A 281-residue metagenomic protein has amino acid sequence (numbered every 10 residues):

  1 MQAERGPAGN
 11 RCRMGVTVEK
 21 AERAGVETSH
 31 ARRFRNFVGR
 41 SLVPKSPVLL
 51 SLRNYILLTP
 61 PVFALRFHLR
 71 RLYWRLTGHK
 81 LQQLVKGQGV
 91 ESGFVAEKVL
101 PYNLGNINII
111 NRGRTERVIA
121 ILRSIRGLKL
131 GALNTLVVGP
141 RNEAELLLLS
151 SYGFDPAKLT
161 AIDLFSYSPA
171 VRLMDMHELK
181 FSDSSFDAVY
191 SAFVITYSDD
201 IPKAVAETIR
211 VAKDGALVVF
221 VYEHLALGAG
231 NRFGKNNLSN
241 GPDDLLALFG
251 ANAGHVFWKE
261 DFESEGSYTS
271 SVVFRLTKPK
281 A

Functional and structural regions predicted by a protein language model:
L65-L128: Class I SAM-dependent methyltransferase Rossmann-like catalytic core, especially the SAM/SAH-binding loop
N134-E178: Class I SAM-dependent methyltransferase SAM/SAH-binding core
H177-V189: A short acidic, Gly/Pro-enriched loop at the edge of an enzyme's catalytic core that lines a small-molecule cofactor
A188-D200: A short SAM/SAH-binding and catalytic strip from SAM-dependent methyltransferases
P202-D214: A short glycine-rich, Lys/Arg-flanked "PGG" loop and its adjoining helix->strand segment in the class I
G215-H224: Conserved beta-strand signature within the Rossmann-like core of class I S-adenosyl-L-methionine
G230-F257: Conserved Class I S-adenosyl-L-methionine
F257-A281: Core SAM-dependent methyltransferase catalytic element
